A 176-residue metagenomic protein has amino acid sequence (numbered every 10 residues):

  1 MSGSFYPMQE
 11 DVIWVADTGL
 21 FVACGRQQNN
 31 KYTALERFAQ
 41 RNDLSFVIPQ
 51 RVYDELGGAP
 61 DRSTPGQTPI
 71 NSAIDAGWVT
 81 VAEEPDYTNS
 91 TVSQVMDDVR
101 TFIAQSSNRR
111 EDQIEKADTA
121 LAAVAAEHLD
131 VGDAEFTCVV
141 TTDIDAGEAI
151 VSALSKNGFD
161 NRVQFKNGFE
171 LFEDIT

Functional and structural regions predicted by a protein language model:
S2-E135, A146-A153: Active-site-proximal, substrate-binding regions of enzyme catalytic domains and RNA-binding/basic surfaces
V131-T176: Acidic, PIN/NYN-like endoribonuclease modules and their adjacent C-terminal/linker elements
